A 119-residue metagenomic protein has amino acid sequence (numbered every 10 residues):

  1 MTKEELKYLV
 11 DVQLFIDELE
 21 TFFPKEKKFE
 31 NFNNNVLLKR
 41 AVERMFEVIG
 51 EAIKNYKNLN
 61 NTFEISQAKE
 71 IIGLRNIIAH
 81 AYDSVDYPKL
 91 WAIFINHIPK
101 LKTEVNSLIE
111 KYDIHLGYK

Functional and structural regions predicted by a protein language model:
M1-K119: Solvent-exposed interaction patches of small proteins and small membrane subunits
